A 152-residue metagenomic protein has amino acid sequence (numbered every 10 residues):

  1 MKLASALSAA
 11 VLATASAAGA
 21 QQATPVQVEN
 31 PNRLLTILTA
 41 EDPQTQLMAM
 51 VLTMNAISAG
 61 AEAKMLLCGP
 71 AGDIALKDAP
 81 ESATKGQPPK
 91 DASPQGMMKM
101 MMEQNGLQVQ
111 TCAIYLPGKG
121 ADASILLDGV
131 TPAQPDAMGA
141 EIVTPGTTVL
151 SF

Functional and structural regions predicted by a protein language model:
M1-L7: Bacterial N-terminal signal peptides that target proteins for export
S8-L12: Hydrophobic helical h-region of N-terminal Sec-dependent signal peptides in bacterial secretory/periplasmic proteins
A15-A17: N-terminal signal peptide c-region/cleavage motif recognized by signal peptidases
G19-F152: Secreted/extracellular ectodomain signature
